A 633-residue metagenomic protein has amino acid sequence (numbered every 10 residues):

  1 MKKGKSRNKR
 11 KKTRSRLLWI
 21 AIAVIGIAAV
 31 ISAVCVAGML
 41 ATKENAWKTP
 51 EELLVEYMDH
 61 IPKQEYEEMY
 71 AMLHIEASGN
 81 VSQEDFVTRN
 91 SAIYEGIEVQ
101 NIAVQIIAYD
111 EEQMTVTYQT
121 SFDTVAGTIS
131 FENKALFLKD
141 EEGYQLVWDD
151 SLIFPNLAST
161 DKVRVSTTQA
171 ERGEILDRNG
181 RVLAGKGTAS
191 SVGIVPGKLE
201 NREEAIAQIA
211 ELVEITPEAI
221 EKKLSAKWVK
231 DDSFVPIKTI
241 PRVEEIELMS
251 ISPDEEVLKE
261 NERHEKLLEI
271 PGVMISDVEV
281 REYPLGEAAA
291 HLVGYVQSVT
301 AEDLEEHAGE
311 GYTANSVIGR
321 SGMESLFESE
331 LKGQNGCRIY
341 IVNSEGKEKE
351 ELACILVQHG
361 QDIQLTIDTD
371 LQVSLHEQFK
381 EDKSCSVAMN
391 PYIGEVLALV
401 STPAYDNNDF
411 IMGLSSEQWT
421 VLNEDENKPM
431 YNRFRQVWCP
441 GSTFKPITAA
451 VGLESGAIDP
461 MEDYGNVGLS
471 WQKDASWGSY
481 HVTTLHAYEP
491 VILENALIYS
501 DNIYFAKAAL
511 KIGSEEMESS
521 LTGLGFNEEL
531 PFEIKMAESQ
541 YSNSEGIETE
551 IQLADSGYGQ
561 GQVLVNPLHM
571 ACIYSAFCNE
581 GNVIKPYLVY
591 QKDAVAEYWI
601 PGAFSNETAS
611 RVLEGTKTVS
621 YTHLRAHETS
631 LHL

Functional and structural regions predicted by a protein language model:
M1-L17: N-terminal Lys/Arg-rich, disordered targeting/topogenic segments
T13-D59, K63: Short, low-complexity N-terminal intrinsically disordered segments enriched in polar/charged residues
M39-E52, E56, H60, G79-T88 (+4 more regions): N-terminal hydrophobic targeting segments that direct proteins to the cell envelope
K48, H60-K63, N80-V81, A170 (+10 more regions): Soluble non-cytosolic domains of exported or imported proteins
E52-D59, E67, A71, T88 (+18 more regions): Solvent-exposed, polar/charged alpha-helical surfaces in well-ordered, non-transmembrane soluble domains, broadly
E52-E56, Y66-T115: Short solvent-exposed beta->alpha transition segments
R89-C385, Y405-P429, V437, E597: Extracytoplasmic/periplasmic proteins that interact with beta-lactams or build/remodel peptidoglycan
V342-L352, P391-S442, I447-R625, S630: Beta-lactam-recognizing serine transpeptidase/beta-lactamase-like catalytic domain environment
